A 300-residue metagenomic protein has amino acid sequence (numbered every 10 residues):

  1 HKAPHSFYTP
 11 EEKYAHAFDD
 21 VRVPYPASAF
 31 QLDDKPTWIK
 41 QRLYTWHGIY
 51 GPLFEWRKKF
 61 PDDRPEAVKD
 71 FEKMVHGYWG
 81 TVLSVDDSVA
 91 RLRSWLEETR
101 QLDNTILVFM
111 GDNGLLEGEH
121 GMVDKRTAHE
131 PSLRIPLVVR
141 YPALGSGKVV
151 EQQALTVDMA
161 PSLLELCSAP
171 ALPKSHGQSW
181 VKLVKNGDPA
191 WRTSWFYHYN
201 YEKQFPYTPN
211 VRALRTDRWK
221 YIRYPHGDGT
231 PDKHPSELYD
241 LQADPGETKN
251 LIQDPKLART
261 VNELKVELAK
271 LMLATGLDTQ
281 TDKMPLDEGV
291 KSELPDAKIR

Functional and structural regions predicted by a protein language model:
H1, F7, N113-E119, G145 (+7 more regions): C-terminal cap/loop subdomain of S1 sulfatases and analogous C-terminal strand-loop tails that border
H1-T156, L166-K174, R223, G229-D232 (+3 more regions): Active-site-proximal cap/lid insertion segments
V184, I252-P255: A general structural motif at alpha-helix termini
L264-L268: Short amphipathic alpha-helical coiled-coil/interface segments
M284-D287: A glycine-rich phosphate-binding loop feature that marks nucleotide/adenosyl-phosphate handling sites
